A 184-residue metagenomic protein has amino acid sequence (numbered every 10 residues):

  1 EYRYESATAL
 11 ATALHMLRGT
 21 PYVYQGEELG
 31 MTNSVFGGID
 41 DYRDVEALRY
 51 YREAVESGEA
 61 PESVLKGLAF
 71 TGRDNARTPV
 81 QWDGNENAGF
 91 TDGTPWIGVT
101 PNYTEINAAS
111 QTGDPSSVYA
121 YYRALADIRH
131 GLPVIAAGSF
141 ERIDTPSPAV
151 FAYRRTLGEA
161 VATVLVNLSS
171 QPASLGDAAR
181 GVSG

Functional and structural regions predicted by a protein language model:
E1-S183: Active-site and adjacent substrate-binding regions of carbohydrate-active enzymes
